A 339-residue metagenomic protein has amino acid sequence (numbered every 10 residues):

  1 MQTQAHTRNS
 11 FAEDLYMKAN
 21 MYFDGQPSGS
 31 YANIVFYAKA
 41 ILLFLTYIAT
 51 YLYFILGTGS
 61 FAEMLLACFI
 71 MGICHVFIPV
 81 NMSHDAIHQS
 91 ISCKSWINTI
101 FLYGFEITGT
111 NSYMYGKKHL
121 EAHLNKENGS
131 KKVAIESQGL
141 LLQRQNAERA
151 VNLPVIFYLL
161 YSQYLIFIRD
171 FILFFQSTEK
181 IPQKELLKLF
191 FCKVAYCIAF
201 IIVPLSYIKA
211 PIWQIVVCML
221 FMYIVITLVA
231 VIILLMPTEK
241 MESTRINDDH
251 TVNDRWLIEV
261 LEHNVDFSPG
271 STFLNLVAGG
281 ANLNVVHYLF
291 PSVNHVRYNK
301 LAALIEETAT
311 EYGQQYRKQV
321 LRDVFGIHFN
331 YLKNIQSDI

Functional and structural regions predicted by a protein language model:
M1-N20, F157-R169: Short, charged cytosolic
A19, H84, P237-T238, H287: Divalent metal-coordination and catalytic microenvironments
N20-Y31, L141-R144, T178-E179: Cytosolic juxtamembrane amphipathic/interface segments immediately preceding and feeding into a transmembrane helix
S30-P79, E106-T110, N152-I166, I181-I233: Alpha-helical bilayer-embedded segments of polytopic membrane proteins, i.e., transmembrane/intramembrane helices
T58, A86-I91, Y207, P211 (+1 more regions): Membrane-interfacial segments
I70-K184, D249-D338: Membrane-embedded catalytic scaffold of the fatty acid hydroxylase/desaturase
Y115, F167, A230-D248: Transmembrane alpha-helix/helix-exit interface in multi-pass inner-membrane proteins
M222-L235, K240, E306-E311, Q315: C-terminal, active-site-flanking charged/polar segments
